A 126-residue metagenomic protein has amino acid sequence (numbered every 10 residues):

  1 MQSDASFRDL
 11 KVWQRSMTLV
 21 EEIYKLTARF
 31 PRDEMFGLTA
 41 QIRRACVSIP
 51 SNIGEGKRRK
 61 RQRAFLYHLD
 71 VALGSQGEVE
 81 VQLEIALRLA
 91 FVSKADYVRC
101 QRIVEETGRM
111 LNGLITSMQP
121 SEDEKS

Functional and structural regions predicted by a protein language model:
M1-S126: Short, C-terminally biased terminal segments at protein or domain edges
